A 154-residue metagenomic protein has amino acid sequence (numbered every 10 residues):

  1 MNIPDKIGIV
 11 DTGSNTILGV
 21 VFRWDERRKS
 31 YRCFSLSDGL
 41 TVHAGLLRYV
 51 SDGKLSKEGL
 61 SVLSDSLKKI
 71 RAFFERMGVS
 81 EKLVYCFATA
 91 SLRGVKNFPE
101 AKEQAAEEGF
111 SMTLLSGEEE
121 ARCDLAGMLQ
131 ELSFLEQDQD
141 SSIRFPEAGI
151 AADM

Functional and structural regions predicted by a protein language model:
M1-I3, L115-G149: Conserved phosphate-binding catalytic cores of ATP/NTP-utilizing and phosphoryl-transfer enzymes
I3-S111: Conserved phosphate-binding loops in N-terminal lobes of ATP-dependent enzymes of the actin/Hsp70/sugar-kinase
V10-T16, R144-M154: A short acidic Gly-Thr/Ser loop motif
I17, L46, R122-L125, M154: Short glycine/serine/threonine-rich phosphate/pyrophosphate-binding segments that cradle anionic phosphate groups
A90, E118, M154: Fold-independent oxyanion-binding glycine-rich loops and adjacent beta-strand/coil segments at enzyme active sites
